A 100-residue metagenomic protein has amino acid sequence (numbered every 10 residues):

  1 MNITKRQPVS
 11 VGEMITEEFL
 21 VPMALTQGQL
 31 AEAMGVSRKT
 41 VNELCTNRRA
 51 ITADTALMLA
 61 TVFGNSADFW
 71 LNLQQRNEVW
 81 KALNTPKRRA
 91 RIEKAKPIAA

Functional and structural regions predicted by a protein language model:
M1-L25: A short, Lys/Arg-rich alpha-helix, primarily the initiator
V11, S66-A67: Hydrophobic side chains within well-formed alpha-helices
L20, A31, A60: The alpha-helix within a helix-turn-helix
A24-E43: Short alpha-helical DNA-recognition segment
G35, T46, Q75: Residue-level detection of the helix-turn-helix DNA-binding "recognition helix"
R48-T61: Short, basic-rich loop-to-helix N-cap that marks the start of a DNA-contacting helix
L71-A100: Short, charged recognition helix plus adjacent turn of helix-turn-helix-like nucleic-acid-binding domains
